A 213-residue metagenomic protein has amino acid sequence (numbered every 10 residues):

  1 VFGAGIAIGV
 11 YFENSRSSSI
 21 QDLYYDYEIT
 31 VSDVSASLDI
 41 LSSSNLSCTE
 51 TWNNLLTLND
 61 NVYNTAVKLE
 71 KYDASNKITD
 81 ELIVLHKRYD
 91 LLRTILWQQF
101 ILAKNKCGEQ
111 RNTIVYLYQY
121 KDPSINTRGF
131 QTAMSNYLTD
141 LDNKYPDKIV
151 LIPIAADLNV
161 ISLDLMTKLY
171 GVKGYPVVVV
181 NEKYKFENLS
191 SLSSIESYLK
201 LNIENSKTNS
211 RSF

Functional and structural regions predicted by a protein language model:
V1-T113, P123, T127-F130, T139 (+2 more regions): Non-globular targeting/processing and membrane-anchoring segments
R111-N112, P146-V150, G174-Y175: Loop/turn elements at helix/coil->beta-strand transitions in domains of secreted/extracellular proteins
T113-L117, V177-V179: Soluble periplasmic/extracytoplasmic beta-strand elements of cell-envelope proteins
Y116-Y120, P146-I161: Thiol-based oxidoreductase modules, predominantly thioredoxin-like and allied folds used for disulfide exchange
K121-I125, N159, Y184-F186: Short acidic, S/G/P-rich loop/turn micro-motifs used as interaction or catalytic elements
N136-D140, S193, S197, L201: Solvent-exposed, polar/charged alpha-helical surfaces in well-ordered, non-transmembrane soluble domains, broadly
D164-Y170: C-terminal regions of proteins
K173-N188: A short, hydrophobic beta-strand/beta-hairpin element that forms part of a small beta-sheet core
